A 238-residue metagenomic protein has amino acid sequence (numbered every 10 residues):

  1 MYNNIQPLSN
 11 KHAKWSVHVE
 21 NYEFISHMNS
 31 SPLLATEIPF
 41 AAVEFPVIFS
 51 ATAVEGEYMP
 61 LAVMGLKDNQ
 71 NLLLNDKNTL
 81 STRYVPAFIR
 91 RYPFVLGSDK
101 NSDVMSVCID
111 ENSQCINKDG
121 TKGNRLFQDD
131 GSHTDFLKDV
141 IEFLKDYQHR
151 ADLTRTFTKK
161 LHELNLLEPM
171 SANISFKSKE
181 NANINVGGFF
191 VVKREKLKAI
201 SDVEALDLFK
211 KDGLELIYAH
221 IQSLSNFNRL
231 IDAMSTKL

Functional and structural regions predicted by a protein language model:
M1-M64: Short, extreme N-terminal leader segments that mark the start of a protein/domain
P39-A41, A87-F88, L166: A short catalytic or substrate-binding loop motif that flags glycine-/basic-rich loops and adjacent residues that bind
E44, P93, S171-N173: Short, acidic/polar N-cap/turn motifs at the starts of alpha helices
P46, P93-V95, K196: Short, surface-exposed charged micro-motifs
F49-A53, S98, F176-E180: Short acidic, glycine-rich loop/turn motifs
M59-L126: Aromatic- and glycine-enriched beta-alpha-beta binding-site module
N101-L238: A contiguous, surface-oriented mixed alpha/beta subdomain in the mid-to-C-terminal portion of proteins that forms
